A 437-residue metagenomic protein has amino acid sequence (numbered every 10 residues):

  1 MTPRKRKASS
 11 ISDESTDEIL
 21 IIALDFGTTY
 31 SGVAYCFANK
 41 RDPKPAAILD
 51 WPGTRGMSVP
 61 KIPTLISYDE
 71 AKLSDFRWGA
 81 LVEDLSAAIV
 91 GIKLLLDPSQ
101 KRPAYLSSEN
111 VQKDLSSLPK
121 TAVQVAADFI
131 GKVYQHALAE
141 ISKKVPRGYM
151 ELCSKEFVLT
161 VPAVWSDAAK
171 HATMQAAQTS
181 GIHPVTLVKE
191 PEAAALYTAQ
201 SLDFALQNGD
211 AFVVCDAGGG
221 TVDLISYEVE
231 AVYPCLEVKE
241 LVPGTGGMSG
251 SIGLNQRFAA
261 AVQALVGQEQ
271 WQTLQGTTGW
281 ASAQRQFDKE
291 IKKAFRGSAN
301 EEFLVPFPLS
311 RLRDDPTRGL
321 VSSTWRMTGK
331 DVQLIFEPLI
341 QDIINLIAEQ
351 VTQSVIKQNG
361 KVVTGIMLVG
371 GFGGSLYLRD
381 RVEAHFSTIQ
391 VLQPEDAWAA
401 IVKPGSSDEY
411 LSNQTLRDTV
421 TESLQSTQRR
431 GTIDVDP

Functional and structural regions predicted by a protein language model:
T2-I19, I182-C215, A399-Q414, S423: Conserved phosphate-binding catalytic cores of ATP/NTP-utilizing and phosphoryl-transfer enzymes
R4-K7, R313-P338, D342-I343, S412-P437: Acidic low-complexity intrinsically disordered segments
I11-K44, L85, L202-E240, F258: Gly/Thr-rich phosphate-binding beta-strand-loop-beta motif of the actin/hexokinase/Hsp70
S15, T28, Q268-R285, K293-A299 (+1 more regions): Acidic, glycine/GT-rich loop-and beta-edge segments that sit at the periphery of enzyme/chaperone cores
N39-M174, Q178, L254-N300: Phosphate-binding loop and its immediate beta->loop->alpha context in nucleotide/phosphate-handling enzymes
L96, D114-T121, P243, S249-R381: Gly/charged contiguous loops adjacent to phosphate- or pyrophosphate-bearing nucleotide/cofactor binding elements
D128-G148, A194-N208, Q333-V363, R381 (+1 more regions): Phosphate/ATP-binding catalytic cores across multiple sugar-kinase/actin-like superfamilies, primarily ASKHA
F157-A172, Q358-E383, L392-W398: Glycine-rich phosphate-binding loops at beta-strand->alpha-helix junctions
